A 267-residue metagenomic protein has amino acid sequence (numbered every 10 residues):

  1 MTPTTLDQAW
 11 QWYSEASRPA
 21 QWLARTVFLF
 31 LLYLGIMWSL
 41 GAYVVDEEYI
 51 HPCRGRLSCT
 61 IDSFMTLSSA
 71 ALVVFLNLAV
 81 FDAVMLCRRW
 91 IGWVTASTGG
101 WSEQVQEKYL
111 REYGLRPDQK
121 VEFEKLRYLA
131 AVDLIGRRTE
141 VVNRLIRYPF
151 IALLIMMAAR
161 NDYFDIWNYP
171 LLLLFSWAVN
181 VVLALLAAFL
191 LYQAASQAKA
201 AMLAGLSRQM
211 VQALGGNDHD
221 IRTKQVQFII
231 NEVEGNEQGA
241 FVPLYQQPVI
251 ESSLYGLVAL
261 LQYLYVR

Functional and structural regions predicted by a protein language model:
M1-V121: Transmembrane-helix bundle segments that line or gate the permeation/cavity pathway in multi-pass membrane proteins
L6-S17, Y128-V132, I229-Q238: Cytosolic juxtamembrane amphipathic/interface segments immediately preceding and feeding into a transmembrane helix
L32-R54, I151-I166, L254-R267: Juxtamembrane "helix exit" motif at the C-terminal ends of alpha-helical transmembrane segments in multi-pass membrane
Y43-I50, V74-G100, R160-L173, A184-A204 (+1 more regions): Juxtamembrane/interface segments at transmembrane-helix termini
D62-V84, I146-A159, W167-F189, E251-Y263: Alpha-helical membrane-embedded segments
Q104, K108, A194-V233: Cytosolic/matrix-facing juxtamembrane and C-terminal tails of multi-pass cellular membrane proteins
R127-R147, N168: Membrane-water interface at loop-to-transmembrane-helix junctions
D218-R267: Terminal membrane-anchoring module of integral membrane proteins
